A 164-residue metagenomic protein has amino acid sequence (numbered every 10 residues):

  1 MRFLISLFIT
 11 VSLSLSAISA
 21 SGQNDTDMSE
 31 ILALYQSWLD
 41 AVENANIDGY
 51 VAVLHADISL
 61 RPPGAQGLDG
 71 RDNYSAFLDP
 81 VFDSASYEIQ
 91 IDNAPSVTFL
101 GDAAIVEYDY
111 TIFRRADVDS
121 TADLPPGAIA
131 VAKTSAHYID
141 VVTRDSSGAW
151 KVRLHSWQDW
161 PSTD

Functional and structural regions predicted by a protein language model:
I5-S16: Bacterial N-terminal signal peptides
A17-G22: Boundary at the C-terminal end of the N-terminal hydrophobic targeting segment
Q23-G49, S59-D164: A beta-strand edge to alpha-helix "cap/lid" segment located at domain peripheries
